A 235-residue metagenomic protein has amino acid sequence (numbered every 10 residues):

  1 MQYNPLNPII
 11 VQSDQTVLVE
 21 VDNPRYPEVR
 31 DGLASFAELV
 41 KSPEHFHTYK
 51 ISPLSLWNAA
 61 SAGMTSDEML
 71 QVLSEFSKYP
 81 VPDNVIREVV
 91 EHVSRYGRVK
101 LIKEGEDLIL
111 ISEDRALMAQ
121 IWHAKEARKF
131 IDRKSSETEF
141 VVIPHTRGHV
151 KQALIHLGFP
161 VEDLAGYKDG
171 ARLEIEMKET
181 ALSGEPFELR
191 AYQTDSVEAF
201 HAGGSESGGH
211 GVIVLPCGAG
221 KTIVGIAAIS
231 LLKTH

Functional and structural regions predicted by a protein language model:
M1-E176: Extended alpha-helical interface modules used as scaffolds for assembling large macromolecular complexes
K103, S135, L182, E206-G208 (+1 more regions): Short, solvent-exposed coil/turn segments
M118-I121, R190-H201, T222-I226: Short, well-ordered alpha-helical scaffold segments within catalytic/effector domains
T138, E185-E188, A228: Residues marking the start of alpha-helices
E174-V214: Conserved pre-motif I regulatory segment
S205-I229: Walker A/P-loop
L232-H235: Post-Walker A helix-loop "phosphate-sensing" segment adjacent to the P-loop in P-loop NTPases
